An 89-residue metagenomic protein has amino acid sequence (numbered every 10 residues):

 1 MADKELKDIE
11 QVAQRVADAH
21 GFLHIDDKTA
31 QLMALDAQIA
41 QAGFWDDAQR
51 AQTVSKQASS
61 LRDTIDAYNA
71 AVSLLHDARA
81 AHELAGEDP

Functional and structural regions predicted by a protein language model:
M1-P89: Charged, heptad-repeat coiled-coil alpha-helices that serve as long linker/dimerization "arms" in large NTP-dependent
